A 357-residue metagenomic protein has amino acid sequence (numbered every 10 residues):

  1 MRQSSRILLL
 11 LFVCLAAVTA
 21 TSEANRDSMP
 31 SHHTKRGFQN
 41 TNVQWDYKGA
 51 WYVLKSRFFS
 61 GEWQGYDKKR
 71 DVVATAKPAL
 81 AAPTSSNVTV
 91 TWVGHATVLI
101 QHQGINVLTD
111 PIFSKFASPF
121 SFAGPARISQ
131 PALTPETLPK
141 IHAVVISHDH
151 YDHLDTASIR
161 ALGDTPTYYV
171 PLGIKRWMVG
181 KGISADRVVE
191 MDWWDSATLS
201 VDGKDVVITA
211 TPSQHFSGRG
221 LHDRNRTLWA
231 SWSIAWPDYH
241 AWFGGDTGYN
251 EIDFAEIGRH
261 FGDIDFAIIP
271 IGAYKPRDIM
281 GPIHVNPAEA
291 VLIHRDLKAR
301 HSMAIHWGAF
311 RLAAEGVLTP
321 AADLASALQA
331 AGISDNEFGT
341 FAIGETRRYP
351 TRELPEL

Functional and structural regions predicted by a protein language model:
M1-L8: Bacterial N-terminal signal peptides that target proteins for export
L9-A16: Bacterial N-terminal signal peptides
V18-T137, I234-G245, D265-G272, S326: Metallo-beta-lactamase
N25-W45, T134-P135, A143, T167-V179 (+2 more regions): Cap/insert and terminal regions of metallo-dependent hydrolase folds
Q64-S85, T137, P171-Y239, D323-E345 (+1 more regions): Metallo-beta-lactamase
T109-D110, T167-Y169, A185-W193, F266-I268: Short hydrophobic/aromatic-enriched beta-strand-loop microsegments
P111-F113, D149, S213-Q214, G245-T247 (+2 more regions): Active-site metal-binding loops of divalent metal-dependent hydrolases
S121-V170, F261-I268: Active-site metal-binding motif and surrounding structural segment of the metallo-beta-lactamase
